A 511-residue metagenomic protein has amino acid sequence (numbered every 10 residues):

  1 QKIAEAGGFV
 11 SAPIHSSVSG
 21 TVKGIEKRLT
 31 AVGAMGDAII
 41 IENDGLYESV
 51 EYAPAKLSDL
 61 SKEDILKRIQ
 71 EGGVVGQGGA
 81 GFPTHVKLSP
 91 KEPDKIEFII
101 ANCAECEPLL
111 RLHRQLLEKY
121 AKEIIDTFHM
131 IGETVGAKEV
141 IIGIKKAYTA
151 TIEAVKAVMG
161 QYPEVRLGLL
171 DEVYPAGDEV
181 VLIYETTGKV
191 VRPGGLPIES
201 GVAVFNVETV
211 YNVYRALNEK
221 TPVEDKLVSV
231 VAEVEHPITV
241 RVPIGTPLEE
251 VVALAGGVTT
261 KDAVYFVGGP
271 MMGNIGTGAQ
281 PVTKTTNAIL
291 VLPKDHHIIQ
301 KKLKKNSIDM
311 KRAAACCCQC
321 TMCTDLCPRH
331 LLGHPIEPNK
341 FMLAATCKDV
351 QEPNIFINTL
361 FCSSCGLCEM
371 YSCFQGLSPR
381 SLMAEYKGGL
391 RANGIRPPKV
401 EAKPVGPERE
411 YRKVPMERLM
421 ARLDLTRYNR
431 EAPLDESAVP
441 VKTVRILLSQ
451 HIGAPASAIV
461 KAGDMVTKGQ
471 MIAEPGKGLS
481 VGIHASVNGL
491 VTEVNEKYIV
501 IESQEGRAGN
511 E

Functional and structural regions predicted by a protein language model:
Q1-F9, E26, D37-N43, T467-S480 (+1 more regions): Short hydrophobic beta/alpha edge segments that flank linear recognition/processing sites
G20-V22, G489-V491: Conserved hydrophobic positions within beta-strands
G24-F82, P93, T149, I499-R507: Acidic low-complexity segments
Y47-S49, G76, I99-H113, V234: Gly-rich Lys/Arg/Thr-decorated short loops/hinges at beta-loop-alpha junctions or inter-strand turns that position
A137-L248, L254-K261, G269-P270, P293: Hydrophobic alpha-helical positions that pack around
L292-A314, T324, R329-G406, A462: Ferredoxin-type iron-sulfur electron-transfer modules in oxidoreductases and energy-metabolism complexes
P404-P455, I459: N-terminal, Lys/Arg-enriched amphipathic/low-complexity engagement segments that precede the first folded domain
A456-M465, G469: Short histidine-centered loop motifs in beta-beta connectors
